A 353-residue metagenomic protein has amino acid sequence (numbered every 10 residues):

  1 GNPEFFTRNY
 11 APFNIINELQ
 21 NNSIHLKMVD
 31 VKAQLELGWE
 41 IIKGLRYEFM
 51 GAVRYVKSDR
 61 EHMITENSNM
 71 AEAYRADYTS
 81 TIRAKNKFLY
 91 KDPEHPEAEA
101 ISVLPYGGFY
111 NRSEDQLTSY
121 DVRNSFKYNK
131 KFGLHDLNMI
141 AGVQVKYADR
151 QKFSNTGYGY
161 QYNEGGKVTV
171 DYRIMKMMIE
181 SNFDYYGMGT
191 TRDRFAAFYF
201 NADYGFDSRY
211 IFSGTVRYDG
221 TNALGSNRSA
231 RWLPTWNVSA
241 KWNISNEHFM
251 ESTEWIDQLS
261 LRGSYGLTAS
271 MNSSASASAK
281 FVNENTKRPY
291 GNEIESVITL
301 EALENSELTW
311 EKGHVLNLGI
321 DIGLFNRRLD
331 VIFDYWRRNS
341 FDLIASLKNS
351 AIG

Functional and structural regions predicted by a protein language model:
R8-I64, R75-D92, A98-G353: Extracellular/periplasmic, surface-exposed regions of secreted and cell-surface proteins
S68: Short, charged amphipathic alpha-helical segments flanked by flexible coils
